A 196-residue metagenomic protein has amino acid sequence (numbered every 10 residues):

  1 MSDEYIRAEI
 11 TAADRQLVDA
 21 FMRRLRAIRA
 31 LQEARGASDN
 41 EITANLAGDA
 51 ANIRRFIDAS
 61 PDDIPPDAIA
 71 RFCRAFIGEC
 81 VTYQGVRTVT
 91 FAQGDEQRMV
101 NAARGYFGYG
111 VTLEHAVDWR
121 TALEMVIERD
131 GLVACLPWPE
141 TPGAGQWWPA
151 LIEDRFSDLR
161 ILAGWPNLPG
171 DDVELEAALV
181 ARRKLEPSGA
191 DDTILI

Functional and structural regions predicted by a protein language model:
M1-I196: Domain-level signature for soluble enzymes in the chorismate/prephenate branch of the shikimate pathway
